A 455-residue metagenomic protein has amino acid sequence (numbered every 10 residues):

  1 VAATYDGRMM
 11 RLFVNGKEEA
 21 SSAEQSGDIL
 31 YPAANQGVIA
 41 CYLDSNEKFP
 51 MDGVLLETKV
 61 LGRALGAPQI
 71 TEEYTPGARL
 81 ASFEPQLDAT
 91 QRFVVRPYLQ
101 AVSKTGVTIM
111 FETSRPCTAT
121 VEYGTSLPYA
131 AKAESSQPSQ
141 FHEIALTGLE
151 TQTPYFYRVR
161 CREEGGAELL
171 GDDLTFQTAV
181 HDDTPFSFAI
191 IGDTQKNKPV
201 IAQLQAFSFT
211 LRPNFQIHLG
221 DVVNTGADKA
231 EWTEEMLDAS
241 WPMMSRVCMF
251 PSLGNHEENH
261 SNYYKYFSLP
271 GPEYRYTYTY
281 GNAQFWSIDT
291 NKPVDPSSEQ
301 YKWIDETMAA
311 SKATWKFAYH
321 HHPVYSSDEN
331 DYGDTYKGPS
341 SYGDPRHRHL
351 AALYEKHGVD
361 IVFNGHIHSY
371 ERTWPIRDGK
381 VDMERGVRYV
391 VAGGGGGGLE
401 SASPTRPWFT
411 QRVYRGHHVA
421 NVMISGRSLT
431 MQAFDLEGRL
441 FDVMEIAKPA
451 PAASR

Functional and structural regions predicted by a protein language model:
V1-E84: Extracellular glycan-associated modules
S45, P116, T194-N197, V222-G226 (+7 more regions): Solvent-exposed loop/turn segments at secondary-structure junctions within structured extracellular/periplasmic domains
R63, T184-S252, H256-E258: Conserved, compact domain cores that house catalytic/ligand-binding motifs in diverse enzymes and effector modules
G77, A81-I190, Q195, F209-T210 (+3 more regions): Acidic, histidine-bearing metal-coordination/catalytic regions of metal-dependent phosphoesterases
Y98, F156-Q177, A230-K316, N330-D344 (+5 more regions): Extended active-site neighborhood of metal-dependent phosphoesterases/phosphodiesterases
F111, V121, Y155, D193 (+9 more regions): Divalent metal-coordination and catalytic microenvironments
Q216-V222, M308-A309, Y319-H322, L353-I367 (+2 more regions): Conserved beta-strand->loop/alpha-helix structural units within folded catalytic cores of enzymes with alpha/beta
